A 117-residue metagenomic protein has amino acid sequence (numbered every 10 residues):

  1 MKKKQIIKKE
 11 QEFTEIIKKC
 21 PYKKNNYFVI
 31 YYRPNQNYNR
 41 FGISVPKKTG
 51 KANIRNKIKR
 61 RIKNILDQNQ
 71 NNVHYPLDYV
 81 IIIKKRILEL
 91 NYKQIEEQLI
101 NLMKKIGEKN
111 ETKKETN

Functional and structural regions predicted by a protein language model:
M1-N117: Positively charged, solvent-exposed patches that mediate nucleic-acid binding
